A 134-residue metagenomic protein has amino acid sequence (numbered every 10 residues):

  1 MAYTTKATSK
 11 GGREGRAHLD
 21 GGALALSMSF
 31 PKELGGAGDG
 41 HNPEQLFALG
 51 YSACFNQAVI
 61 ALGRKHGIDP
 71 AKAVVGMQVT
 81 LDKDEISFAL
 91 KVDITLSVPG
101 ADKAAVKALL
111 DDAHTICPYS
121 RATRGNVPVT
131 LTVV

Functional and structural regions predicted by a protein language model:
M1-L49, N56-V134: Extended beta-strand/beta-hairpin segments
